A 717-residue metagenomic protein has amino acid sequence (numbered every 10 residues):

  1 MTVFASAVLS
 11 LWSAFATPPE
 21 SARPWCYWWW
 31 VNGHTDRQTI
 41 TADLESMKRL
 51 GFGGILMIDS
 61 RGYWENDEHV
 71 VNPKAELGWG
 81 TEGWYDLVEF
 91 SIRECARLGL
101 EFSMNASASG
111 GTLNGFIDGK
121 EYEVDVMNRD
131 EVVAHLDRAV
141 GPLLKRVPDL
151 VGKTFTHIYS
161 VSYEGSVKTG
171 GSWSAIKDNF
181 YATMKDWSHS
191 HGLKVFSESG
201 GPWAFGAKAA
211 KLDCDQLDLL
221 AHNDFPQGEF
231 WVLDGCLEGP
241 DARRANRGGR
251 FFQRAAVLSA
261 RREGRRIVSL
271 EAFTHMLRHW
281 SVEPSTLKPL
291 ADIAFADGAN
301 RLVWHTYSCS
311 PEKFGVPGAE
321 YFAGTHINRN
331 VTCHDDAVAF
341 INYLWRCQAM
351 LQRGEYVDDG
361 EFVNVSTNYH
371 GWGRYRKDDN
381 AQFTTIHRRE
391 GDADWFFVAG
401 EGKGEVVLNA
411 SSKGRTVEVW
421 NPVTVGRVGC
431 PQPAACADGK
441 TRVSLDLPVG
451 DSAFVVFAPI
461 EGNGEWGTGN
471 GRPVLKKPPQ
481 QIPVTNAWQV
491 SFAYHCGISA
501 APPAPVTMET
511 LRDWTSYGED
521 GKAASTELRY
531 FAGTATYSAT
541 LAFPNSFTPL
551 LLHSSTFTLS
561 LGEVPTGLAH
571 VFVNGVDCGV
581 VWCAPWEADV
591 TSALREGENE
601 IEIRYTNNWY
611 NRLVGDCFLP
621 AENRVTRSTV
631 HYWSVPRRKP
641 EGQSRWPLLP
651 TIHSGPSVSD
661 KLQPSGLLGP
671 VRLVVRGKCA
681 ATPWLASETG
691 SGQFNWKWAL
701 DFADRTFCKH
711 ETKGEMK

Functional and structural regions predicted by a protein language model:
T2-S13: Hydrophobic alpha-helical targeting segments used for export or membrane insertion
W12-G54: Mature N-terminal segment immediately following signal peptide/propeptide cleavage in secreted/periplasmic
W25, D36, I40-T41, G54-I55 (+10 more regions): Carbohydrate-binding surfaces of carbohydrate-active enzymes
D59-P73: Glycine-rich, proline-tolerant flexible connector loops at the mouths of alpha/beta enzymes
G115-G119, G462-N486, N607-L673: Glycine/proline-rich low-complexity spacer/linker segments in large multi-domain proteins
L541-F543, L552-N574, V581, I601-Y605: Aromatic-lined ligand-binding clefts that engage carbohydrates, nucleic acids, or primary amines
G579-E587: Aromatic-rich membrane-interfacial microdomains
R595-G597: A glycine-anchored, Pro-Gly-centered beta-turn/N-cap motif
